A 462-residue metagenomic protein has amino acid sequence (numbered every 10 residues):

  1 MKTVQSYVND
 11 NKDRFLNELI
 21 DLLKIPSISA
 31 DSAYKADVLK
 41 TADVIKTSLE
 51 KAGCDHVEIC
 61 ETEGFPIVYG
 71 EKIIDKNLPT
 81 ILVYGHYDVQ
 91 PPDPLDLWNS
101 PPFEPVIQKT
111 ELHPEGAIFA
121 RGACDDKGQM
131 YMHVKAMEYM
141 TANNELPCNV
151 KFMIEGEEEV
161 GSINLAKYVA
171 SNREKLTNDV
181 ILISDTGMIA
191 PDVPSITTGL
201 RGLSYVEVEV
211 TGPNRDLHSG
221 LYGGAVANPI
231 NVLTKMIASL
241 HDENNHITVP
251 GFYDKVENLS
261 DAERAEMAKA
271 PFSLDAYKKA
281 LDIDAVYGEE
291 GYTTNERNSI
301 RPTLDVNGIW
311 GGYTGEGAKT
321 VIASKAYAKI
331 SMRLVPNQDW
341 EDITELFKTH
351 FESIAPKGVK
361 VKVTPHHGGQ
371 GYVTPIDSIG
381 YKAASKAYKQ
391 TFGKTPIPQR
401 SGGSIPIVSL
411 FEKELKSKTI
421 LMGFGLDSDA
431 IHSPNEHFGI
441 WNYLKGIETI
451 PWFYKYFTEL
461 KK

Functional and structural regions predicted by a protein language model:
M1-L95, K325: N-terminal helical capping/dimerization or prosegment-like subdomains of hydrolases acting on amide or phosphate bonds
L78-K151, K445: Active-site metal-coordination/substrate-binding segment of hydrolases, especially metallo-dependent peptidases
Y87-D88, L240, N244, T349-G358: A common structural junction motif
Y87-V89, M153-G161, S184-I189, G212-N214 (+2 more regions): Acidic, glycine-rich active-site loops and adjacent beta-strand->loop/helix elements that engage anionic groups
A117, G122-G199, K461-K462: Acidic/histidine-rich catalytic neighborhood of metal-dependent amide-processing enzymes
C124, N214-D216, M332-W340, G369: A generic structural motif
A190, T248-K325, N337-L346, I354 (+1 more regions): An extended, acidic, His-containing surface patch that forms the Zn2+-binding/catalytic region of metallohydrolases
P213-Y277: Polar, glycine-rich mid-to-C-terminal structural blocks that act as macromolecule-binding/assembly scaffolds
